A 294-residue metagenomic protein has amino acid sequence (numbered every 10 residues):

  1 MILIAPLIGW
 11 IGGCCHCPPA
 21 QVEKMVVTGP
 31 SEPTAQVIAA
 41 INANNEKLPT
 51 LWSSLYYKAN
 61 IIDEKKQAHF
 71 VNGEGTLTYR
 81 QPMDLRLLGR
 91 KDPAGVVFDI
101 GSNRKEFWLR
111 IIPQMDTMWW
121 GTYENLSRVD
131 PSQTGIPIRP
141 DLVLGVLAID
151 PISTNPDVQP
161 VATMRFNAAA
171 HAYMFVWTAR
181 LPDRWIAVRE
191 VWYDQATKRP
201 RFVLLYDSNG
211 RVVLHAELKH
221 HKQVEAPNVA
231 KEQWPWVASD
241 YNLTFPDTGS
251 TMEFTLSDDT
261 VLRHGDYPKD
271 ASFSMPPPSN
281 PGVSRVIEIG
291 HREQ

Functional and structural regions predicted by a protein language model:
M1-C14: Sec-dependent bacterial lipoprotein signal peptides
C14-N72, R80, P131-P137, I287-Q294: N-terminal leader/targeting segments and the immediate start of mature chains
C15-V27, N167-A169, D207-Q294: Non-transmembrane domains of secretory- and envelope-associated proteins
H16, Q81-L142: An acidic-aromatic
N42-L51, K66-V71, T78-M83, I100 (+3 more regions): Edge/loop elements at the starts and ends of beta-strands within beta-rich repeat scaffolds
F70-E74, G95-V97, R184-R189, V213-A216 (+1 more regions): Short, surface-exposed coil-to-beta transition loops
Y79-R80, I186-L205, T255-A271: A short, surface-exposed beta-strand/turn
L144-D240: Extended beta-strand-rich segments in extracellular/periplasmic secretory proteins, especially within noncatalytic
